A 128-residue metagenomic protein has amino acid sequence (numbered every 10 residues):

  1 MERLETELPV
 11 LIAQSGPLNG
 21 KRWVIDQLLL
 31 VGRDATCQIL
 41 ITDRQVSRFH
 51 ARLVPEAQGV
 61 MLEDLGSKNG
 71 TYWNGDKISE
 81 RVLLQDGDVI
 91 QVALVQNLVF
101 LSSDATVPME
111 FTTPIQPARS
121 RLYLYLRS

Functional and structural regions predicted by a protein language model:
M1-P9, A93-S128: Regulatory inter-domain linker segments that are low-complexity and enriched for serine/threonine/proline
E5-E7, N19, I25: A short, polar/charged loop/turn motif at coil->beta-strand junctions and beta-hairpin connectors
I12, K21-V95: Forkhead-associated
A13-G16, Q116: Short, solvent-exposed loop/edge segments of extracellular or virion-exposed proteins
L18, N69, A105: Residue-level detector of flexible, active-site-proximal loop/helix-junction positions within diverse enzyme catalytic
